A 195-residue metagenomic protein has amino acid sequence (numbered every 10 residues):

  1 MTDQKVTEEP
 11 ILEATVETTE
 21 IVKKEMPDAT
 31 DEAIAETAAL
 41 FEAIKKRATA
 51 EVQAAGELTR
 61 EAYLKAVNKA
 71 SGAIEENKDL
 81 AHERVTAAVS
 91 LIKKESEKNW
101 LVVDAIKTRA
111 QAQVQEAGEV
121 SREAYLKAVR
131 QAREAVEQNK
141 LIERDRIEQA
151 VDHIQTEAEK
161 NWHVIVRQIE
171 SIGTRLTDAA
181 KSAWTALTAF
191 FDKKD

Functional and structural regions predicted by a protein language model:
M1-I11: N-terminal acidic, proline/glycine-rich, low-complexity intrinsically disordered segments
T15-D195: Amphipathic alpha-helical membrane/lipid-surface binding segments
